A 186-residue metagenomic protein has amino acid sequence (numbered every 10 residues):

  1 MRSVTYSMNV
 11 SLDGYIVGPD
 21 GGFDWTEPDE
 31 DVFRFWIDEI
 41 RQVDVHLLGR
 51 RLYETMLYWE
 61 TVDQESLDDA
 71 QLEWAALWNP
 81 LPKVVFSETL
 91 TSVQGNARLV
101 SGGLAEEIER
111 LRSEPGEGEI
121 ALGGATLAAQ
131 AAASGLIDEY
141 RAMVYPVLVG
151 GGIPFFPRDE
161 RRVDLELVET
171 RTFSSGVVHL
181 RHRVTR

Functional and structural regions predicted by a protein language model:
M1-R186: Enzymes that bind and transform nitrogen-containing heteroaromatic metabolites
